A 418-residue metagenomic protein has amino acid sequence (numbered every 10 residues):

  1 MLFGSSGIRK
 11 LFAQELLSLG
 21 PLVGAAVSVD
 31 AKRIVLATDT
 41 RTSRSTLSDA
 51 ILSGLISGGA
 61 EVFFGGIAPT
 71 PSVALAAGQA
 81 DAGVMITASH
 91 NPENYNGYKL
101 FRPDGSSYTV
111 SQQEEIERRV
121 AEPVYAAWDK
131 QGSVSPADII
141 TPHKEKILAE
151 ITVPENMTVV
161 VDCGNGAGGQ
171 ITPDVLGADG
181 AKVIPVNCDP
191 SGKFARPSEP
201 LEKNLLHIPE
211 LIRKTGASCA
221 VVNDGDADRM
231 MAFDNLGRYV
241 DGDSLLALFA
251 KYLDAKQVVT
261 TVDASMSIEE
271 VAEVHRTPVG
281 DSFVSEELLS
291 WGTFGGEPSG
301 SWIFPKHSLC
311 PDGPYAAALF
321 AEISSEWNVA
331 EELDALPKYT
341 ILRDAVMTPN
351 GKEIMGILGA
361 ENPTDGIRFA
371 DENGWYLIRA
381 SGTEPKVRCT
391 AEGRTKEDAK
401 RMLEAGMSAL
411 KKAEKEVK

Functional and structural regions predicted by a protein language model:
M1-E61, P136-T158: An N-terminal, well-structured beta->alpha segment
L19, Y98-T215: Gly/Ser/Thr-enriched, mixed-charge loops and adjacent short helices that form phosphate/oxyanion-binding elements
V27, I51, L55, V73-A77 (+4 more regions): Buried hydrophobic packing segments
I34-Y95, E145, V175-N235: N-terminal small/polar loop signature for handling phosphorylated ligands or for N-terminal nucleophile
E93-N96, L100-V110, R118, E122 (+2 more regions): Replace "Mg2+/Mn2+-dependent" with "divalent metal-dependent
E115-E145, A149, D234-P298, W302-I303: Proline/glycine-rich low-complexity loops and linkers
C219, D254-K418: Phosphate-binding and adjacent anionic-ligand microenvironments
